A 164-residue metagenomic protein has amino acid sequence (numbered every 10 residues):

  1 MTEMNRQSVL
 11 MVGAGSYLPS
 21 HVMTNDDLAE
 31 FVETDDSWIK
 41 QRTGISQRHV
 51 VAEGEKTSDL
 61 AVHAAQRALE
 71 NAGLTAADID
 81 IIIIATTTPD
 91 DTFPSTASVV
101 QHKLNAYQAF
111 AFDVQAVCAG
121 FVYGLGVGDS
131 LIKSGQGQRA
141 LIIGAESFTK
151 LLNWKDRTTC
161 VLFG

Functional and structural regions predicted by a protein language model:
M1-D80, L104: Conserved "HGTGT" condensation-loop signature of ketosynthase/thiolase-family condensing enzymes that catalyze
T2-R6, E70-A76, P89-G164: Acyl-thioester C-C bond-transforming condensing/cleaving domain
A14-S16, T87, A145: Cofactor-binding loop segments of dinucleotide-utilizing enzymes, especially the Rossmann-like FAD- and NAD(P)+-binding
D80-T87: Short glycine-rich or small-residue beta-strand-to-loop segments that form or flank ligand, phosphate, metal/Fe-S
